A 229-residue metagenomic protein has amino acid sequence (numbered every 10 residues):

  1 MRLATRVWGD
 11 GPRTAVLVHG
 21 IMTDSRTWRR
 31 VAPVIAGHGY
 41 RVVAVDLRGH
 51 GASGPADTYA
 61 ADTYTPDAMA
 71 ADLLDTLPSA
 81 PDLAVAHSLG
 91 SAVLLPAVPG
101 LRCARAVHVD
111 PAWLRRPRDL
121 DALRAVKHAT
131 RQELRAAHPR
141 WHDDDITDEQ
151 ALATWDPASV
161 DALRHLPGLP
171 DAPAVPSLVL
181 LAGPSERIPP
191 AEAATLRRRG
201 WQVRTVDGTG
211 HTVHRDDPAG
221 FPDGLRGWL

Functional and structural regions predicted by a protein language model:
M1-A15, G37-Y40, H142-T147, A191 (+2 more regions): Alpha/beta-hydrolase fold catalytic core
R6-G54: Conserved HGGG/HGGXW glycine-rich cap/lid loop of the alpha/beta-hydrolase fold
V16-G20, H87, L181: The conserved beta1-alpha1 loop
T23, S88-S91: Active-site loop->helix "elbow" adjoining a glycine-rich segment at hydrolase catalytic centers
D67-D82: Conserved acidic catalytic loop of the alpha/beta-hydrolase fold
A92-E133: Flexible "cap/lid" loop of the alpha/beta hydrolase fold
R140-V175, P184: Hydrophobic, aromatic-rich cap/lid helix
S177-R215: Conserved loop-alpha-helix segment in the C-terminal half of the alpha/beta-hydrolase fold that carries the catalytic
